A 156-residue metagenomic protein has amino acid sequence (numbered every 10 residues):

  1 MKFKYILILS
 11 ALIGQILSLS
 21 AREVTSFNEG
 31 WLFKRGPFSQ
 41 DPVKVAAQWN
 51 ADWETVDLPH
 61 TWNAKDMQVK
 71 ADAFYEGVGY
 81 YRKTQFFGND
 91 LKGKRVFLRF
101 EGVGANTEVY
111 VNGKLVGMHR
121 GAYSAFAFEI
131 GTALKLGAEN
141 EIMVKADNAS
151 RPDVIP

Functional and structural regions predicted by a protein language model:
M1-E23: Bacterial Sec-dependent N-terminal signal peptides
K2-Y5, S20, N63, Y80-K83 (+1 more regions): Intrinsically disordered, low-complexity sequence elements enriched in Ser/Thr/Gly/Pro
F3, S10, D66-Q68, L91 (+1 more regions): Hydrophobic alpha-helical segments and their boundary regions
S20-Q68, D72, T84, E141-V154: Accessory carbohydrate-binding/adhesion or oligomerization-edge regions at the termini of glycan-active proteins
E29-P37, E76-P156: Accessory beta-strand-rich segments of carbohydrate-active enzymes
